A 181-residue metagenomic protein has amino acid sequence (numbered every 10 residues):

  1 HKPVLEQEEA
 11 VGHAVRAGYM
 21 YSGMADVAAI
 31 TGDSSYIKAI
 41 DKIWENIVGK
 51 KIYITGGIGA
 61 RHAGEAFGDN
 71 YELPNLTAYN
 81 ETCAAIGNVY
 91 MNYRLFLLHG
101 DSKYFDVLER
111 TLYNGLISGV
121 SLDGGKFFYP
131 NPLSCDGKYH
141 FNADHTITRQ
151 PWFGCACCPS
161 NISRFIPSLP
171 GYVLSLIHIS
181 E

Functional and structural regions predicted by a protein language model:
H1-E181: Glycan-recognition and catalytic cores of secretory/periplasmic carbohydrate-active enzymes
